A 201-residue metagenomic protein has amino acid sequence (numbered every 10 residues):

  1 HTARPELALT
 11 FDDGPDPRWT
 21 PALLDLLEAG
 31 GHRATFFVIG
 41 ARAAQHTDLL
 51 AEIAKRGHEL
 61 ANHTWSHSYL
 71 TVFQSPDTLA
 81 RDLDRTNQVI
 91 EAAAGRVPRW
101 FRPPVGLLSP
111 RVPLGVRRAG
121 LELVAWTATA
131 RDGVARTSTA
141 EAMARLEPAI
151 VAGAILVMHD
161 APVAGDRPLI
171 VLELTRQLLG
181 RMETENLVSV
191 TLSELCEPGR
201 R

Functional and structural regions predicted by a protein language model:
H1-P76, D82-R85, V89-A94, V188 (+1 more regions): Active-site beta->alpha N-cap acidic-glycine motif
H1-T2, G30, A44, R167-R201: C-terminal domain-boundary segment and adjacent tail
N62-T64, V124-A128, I155-A161: Short beta-strands and strand-loop turn motifs
H67-Q74, D132-V134, V163-D166: A short acidic, helix-capping loop that chelates divalent metal ions and anchors anionic groups
P76-L83, T137-A144, L169-R176: Charged helix-capping and loop-helix junction motifs
L107, V112-A149, L187-P198: His/Asp/Glu-enriched short active-site or ligand-binding loop at hydrolase and phosphoryl-transfer sites
